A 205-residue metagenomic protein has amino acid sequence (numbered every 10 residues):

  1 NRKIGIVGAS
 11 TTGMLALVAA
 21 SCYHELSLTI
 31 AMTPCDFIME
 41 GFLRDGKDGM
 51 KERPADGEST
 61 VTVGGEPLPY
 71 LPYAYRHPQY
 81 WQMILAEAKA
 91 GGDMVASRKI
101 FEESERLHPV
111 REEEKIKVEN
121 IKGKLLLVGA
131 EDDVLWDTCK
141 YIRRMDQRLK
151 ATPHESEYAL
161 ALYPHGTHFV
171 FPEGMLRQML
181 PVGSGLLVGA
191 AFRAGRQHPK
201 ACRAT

Functional and structural regions predicted by a protein language model:
N1-S10: Alpha/beta-hydrolase fold nucleophile elbow
S10-T12, T33: Catalytic nucleophile serine of serine hydrolases, specifically the conserved "nucleophile elbow" pentapeptide
G13-H24, T29: Short glycine-enriched nucleophile-adjacent loop and the immediately C-terminal alpha-helix near the catalytic center
I30-V118: Accessory cap/linker subdomain of secreted extracellular hydrolases
P109-V110, R143, A151-T205: C-terminal catalytic histidine-bearing segment of alpha/beta-hydrolase fold enzymes
I121, L127-G129, D133: Short beta-strand/loop motif that positions the catalytic acidic residue of the alpha/beta-hydrolase fold
D132-W136, T167-F169: Acidic catalytic loop of the alpha/beta-hydrolase fold
